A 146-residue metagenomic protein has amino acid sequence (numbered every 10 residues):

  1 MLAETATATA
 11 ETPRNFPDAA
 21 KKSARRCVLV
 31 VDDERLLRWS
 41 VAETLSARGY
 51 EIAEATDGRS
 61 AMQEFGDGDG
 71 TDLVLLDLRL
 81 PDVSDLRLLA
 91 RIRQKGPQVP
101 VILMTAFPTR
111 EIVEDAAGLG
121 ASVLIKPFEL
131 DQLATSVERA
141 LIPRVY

Functional and structural regions predicted by a protein language model:
M1-L29, R35, Q94, D131-Y146: Non-catalytic signal-transmission and effector/linker regions of two-component phosphorelay proteins
R38, P81: The feature encodes the CheY-like receiver
W39-E43, A47: Charged docking surfaces used in two-component/phosphorelay signaling
E54-L73: Acidic, metal-coordinating helix/loop segments flanking the phosphotransfer/catalytic sites of two-component signaling
D57, S84-R87: Acidic catalytic/metal-coordinating carboxylates
Q63, L86-Q98: Short amphipathic alpha-helix used as the core "switch/output" element in two-component signaling
R87, F107-L124, T135: Alpha4 helix (beta4-alpha4-beta5 surface) of REC/receiver domains from two-component response regulators
